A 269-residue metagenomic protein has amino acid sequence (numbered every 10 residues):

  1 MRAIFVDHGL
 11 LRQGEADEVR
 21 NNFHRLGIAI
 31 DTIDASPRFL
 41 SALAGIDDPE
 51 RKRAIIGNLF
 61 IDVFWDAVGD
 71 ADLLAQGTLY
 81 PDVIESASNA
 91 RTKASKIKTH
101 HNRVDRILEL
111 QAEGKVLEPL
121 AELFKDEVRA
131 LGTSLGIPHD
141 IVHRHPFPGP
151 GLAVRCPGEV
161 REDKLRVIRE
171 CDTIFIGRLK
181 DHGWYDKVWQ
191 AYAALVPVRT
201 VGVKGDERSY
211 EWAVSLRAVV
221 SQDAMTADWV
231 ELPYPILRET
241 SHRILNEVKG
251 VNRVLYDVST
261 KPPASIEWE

Functional and structural regions predicted by a protein language model:
M1-E269: ATP/NTP-dependent adenylation/nucleotidyl-transfer catalytic domains that generate, transfer, or process NMP-activated
